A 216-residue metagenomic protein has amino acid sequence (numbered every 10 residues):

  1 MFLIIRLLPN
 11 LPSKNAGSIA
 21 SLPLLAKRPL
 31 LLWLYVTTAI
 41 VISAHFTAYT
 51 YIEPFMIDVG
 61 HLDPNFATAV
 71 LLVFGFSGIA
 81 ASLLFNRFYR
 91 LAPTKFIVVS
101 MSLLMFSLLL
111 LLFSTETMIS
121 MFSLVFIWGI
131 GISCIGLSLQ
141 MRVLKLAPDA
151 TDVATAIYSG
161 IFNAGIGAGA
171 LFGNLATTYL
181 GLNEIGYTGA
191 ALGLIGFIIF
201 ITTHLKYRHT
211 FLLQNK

Functional and structural regions predicted by a protein language model:
M1-K14, I199-T203: C-terminal membrane-cytosol helix-exit motif in multi-pass small-molecule transporters
P29-L72, F76, P93: Extracytoplasmic gate region of multi-pass secondary transporters
L62-L71, T117, M121, T151-T155: Juxtamembrane helix-start elements in MFS-like secondary transporters
G75-L83, I166-G167: Residue-level signature of mid-helix packing/kink "hotspots" within the transmembrane helices of 12-pass Major
A80-P93, T177: Helix-to-loop junctions at the C-terminal end of transmembrane segments in multipass secondary transporters
T94-L139: C-terminal transmembrane helical hairpin of 12-TM major facilitator-type secondary transporters
K145, T202-K216: Intrinsic disorder in cytosolic terminal tails and internal cytosolic loops of multi-pass membrane transporters
K145-E184, T188-L192: A late C-terminal transmembrane helix in Major Facilitator Superfamily
